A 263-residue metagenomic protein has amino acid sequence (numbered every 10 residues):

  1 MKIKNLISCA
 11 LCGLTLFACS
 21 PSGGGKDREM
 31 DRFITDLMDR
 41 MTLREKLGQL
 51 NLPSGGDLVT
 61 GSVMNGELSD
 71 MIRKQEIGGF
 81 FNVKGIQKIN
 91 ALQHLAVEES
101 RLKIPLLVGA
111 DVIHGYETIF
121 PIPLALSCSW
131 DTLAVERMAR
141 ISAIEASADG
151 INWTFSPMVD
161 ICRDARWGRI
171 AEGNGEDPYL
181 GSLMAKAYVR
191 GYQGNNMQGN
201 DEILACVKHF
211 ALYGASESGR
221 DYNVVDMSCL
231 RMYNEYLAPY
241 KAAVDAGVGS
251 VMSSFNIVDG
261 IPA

Functional and structural regions predicted by a protein language model:
M1-D27: Bacterial Sec-dependent N-terminal signal peptides
C19-A263: Glycoside hydrolase catalytic-domain context in secreted enzymes
